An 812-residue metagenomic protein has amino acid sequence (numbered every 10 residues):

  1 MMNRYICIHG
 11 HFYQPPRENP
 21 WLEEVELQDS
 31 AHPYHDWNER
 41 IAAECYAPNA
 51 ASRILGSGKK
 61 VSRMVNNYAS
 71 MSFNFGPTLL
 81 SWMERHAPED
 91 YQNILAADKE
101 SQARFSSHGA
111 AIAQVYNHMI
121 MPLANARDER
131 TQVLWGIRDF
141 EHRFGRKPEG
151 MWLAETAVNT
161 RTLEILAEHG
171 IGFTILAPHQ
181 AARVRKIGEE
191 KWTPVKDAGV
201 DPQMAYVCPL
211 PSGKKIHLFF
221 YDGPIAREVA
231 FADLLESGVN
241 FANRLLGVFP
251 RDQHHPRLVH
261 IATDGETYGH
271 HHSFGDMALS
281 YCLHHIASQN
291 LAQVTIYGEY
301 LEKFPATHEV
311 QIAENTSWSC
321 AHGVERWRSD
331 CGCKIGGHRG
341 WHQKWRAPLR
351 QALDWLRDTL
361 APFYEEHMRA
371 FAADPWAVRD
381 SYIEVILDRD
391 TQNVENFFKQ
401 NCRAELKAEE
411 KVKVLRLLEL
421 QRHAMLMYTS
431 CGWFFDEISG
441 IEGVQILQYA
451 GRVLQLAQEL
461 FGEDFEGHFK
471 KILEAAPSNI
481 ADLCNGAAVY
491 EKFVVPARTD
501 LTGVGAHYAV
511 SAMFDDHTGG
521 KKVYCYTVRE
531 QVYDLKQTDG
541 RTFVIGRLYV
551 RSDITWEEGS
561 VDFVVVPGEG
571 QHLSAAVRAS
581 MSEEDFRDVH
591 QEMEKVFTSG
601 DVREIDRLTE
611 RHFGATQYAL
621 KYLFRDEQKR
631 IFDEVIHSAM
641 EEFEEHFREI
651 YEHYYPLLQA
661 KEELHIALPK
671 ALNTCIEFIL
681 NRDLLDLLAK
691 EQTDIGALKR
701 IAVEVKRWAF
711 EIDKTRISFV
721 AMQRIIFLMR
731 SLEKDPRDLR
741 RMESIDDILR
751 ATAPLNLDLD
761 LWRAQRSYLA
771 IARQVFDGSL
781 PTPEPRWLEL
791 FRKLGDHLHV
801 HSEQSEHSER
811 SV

Functional and structural regions predicted by a protein language model:
M2-G56, T78, W192-F514, D539 (+4 more regions): Active-site and substrate-binding clefts of carbohydrate-active enzymes
Y5-G10, Q14-R127, T131-Q132, K147-L153 (+1 more regions): Short, well-structured secondary-structure segments
F73, W152-T156, L176-P178, F219-Y221 (+2 more regions): Short His-Asn-centered micro-motif
Q92-A110, L134, R146, A167-L210 (+2 more regions): Acidic, His- and aromatic-enriched active-site or binding-groove loops in soluble protein domains that engage sugars
H118, P148-V158, D264-Y268, S439-V444: Conserved short loop/turn motifs at secondary-structure junctions
A124, A182-K191, E228, A306: Short, charged, surface-exposed secondary-structure boundary motifs
E129-L153, L246-H260: CE4/NodB-like, metal-dependent polysaccharide N-deacetylase domain that modifies extracellular/periplasmic N-acetylated
Y651-V812: Extended alpha-helical scaffold segments
